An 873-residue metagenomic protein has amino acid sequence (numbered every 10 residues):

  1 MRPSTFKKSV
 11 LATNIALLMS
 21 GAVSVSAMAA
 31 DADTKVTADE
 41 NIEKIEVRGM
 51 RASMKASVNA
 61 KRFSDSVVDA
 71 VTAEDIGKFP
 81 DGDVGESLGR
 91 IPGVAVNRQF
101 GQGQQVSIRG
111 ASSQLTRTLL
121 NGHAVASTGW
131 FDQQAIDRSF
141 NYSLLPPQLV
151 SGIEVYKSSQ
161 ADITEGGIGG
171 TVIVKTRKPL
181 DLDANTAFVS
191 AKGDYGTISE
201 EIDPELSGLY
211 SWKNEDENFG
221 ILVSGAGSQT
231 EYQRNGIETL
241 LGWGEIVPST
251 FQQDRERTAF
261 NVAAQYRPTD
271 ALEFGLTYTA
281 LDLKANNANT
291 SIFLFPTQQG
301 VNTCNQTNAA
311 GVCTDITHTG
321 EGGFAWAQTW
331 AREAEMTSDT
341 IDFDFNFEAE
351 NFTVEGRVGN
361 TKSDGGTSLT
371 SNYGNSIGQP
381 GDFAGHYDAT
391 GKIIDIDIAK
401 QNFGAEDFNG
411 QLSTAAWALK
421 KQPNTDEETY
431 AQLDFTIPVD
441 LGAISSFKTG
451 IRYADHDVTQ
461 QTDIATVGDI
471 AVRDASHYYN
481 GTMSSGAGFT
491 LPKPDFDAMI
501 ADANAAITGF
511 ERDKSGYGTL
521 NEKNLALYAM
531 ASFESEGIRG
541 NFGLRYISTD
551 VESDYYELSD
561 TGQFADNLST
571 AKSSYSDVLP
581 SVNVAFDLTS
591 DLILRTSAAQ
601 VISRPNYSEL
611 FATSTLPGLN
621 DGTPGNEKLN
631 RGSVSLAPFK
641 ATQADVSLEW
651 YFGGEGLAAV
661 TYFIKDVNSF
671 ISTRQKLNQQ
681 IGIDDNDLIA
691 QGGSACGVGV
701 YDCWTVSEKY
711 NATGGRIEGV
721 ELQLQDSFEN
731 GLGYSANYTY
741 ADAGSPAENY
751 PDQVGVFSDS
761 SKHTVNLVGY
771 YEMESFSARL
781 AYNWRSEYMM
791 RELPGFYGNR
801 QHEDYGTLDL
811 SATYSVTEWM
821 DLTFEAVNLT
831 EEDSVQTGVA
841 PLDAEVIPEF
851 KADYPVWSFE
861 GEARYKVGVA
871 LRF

Functional and structural regions predicted by a protein language model:
E46-F79, Q105, T128-W130, G275: N-terminal periplasmic "start-of-domain" segments of outer-membrane beta-barrel proteins
G85-S127, K157: Extracytoplasmic beta-strand/coil segments of soluble accessory domains associated with Gram-negative outer-membrane
S107, V125-K157, G208: Short acidic/polar hinge/loop motifs at secondary-structure boundaries that mediate gating or recognition
Y142-S190: A beta-strand signature from Gram-negative outer-membrane beta-barrel systems, especially the internal plug domain
S199-Q298, Q306, W326, W330-E350 (+1 more regions): Transmembrane beta-barrel wall of Gram-negative outer-membrane proteins
E355, R595, K628, V634-T705 (+1 more regions): Membrane-embedded beta-barrel scaffold of Gram-negative outer-membrane proteins
I664-D666, K676-N678, G682-L793, G868-A870: Gram-negative outer-membrane beta-barrel transporters
W784-R791, T813-F873: C-terminal beta-signal and adjacent terminal beta-strands/loops of Gram-negative outer-membrane beta-barrel proteins
